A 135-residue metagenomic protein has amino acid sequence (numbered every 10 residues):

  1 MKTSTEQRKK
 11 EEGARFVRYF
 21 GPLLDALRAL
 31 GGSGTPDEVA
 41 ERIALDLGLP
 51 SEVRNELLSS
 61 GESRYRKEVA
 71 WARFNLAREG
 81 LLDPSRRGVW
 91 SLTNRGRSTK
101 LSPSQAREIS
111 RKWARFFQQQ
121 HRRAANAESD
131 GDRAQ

Functional and structural regions predicted by a protein language model:
E6-D37: Positively charged, polyanion-binding regions of nucleic-acid-associated proteins
A14, A44-A70: Short, positively charged loop/turn segments that connect secondary-structure elements
R28-G32, L45-L49, S85-R86: Short helix-capping/hinge SLiMs at alpha-helix to coil transitions
P36-A40, A44: An amphipathic alpha-helix signature
R73-F74: Short, hydrophobic-biased segments on the C-terminal half of alpha helices that form "recognition helices"
A77-R87: A short, conserved structural fragment
G88-T93: Minor-groove-contacting beta-hairpin "wing" of winged helix-turn-helix DNA-binding domains
R95-R133: Short, amphipathic alpha-helical interaction segments positioned at domain boundaries
